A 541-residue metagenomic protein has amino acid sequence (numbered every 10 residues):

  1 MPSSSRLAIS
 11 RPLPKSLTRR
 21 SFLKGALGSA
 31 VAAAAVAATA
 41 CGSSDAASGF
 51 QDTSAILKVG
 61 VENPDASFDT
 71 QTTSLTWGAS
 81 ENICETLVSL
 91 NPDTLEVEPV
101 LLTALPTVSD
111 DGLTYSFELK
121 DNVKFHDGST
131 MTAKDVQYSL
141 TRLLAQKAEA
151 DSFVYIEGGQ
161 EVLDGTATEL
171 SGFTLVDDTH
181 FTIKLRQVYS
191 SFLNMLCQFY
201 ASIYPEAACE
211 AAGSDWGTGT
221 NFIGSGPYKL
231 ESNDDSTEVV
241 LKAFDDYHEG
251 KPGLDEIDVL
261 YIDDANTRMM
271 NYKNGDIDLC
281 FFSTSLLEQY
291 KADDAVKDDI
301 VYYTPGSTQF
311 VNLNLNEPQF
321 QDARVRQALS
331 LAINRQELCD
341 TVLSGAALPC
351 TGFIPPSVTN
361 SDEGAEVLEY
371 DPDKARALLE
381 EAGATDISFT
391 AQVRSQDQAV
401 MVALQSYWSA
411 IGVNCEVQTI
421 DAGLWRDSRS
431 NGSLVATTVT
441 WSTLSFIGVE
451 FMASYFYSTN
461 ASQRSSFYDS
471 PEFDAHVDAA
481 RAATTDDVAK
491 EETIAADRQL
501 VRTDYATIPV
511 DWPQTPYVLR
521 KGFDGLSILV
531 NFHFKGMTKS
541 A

Functional and structural regions predicted by a protein language model:
M1-L17, A26-T39: N-terminal secretory signal peptides
G60-D110, N221-G224, N531-H533: N-terminal lobe/hinge region of extracytoplasmic solute-binding protein
P92, V188-P252, E256, D373: Gly/Pro-rich hinge or "lid" segments in bacterial periplasmic/extracellular proteins
P106, E416-W425, S430, F451-K521 (+1 more regions): Extracytoplasmic/peripheral linker and loop segments enriched in polar/acidic and small residues with frequent Thr/Pro
E118, Q137, F153-A207: Surface-exposed binding/hinge segments that line and control ligand-binding clefts or catalytic entry sites
W216, F244-Y290, N414: Ligand-site clamp/hinge motif
S344-E381: Structural transition elements
Y517-A541: Long beta-strand-rich cores associated with HINT superfamily self-processing modules
